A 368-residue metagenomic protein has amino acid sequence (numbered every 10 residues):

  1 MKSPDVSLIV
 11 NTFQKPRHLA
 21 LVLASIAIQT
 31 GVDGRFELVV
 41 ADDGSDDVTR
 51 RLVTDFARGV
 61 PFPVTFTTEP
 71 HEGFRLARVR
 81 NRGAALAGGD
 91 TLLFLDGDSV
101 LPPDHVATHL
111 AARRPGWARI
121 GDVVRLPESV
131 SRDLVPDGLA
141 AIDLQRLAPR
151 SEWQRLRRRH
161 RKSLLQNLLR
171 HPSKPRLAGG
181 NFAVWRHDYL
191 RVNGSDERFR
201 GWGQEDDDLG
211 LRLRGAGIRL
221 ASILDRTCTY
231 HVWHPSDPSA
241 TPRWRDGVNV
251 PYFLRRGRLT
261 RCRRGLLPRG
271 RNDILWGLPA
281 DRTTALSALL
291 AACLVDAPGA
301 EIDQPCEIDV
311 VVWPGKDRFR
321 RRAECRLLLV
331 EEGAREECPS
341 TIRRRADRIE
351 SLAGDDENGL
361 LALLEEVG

Functional and structural regions predicted by a protein language model:
D5-S7, E37, D208: Cell-envelope/extracellular polymer assembly enzymes that use nucleotide-activated donors
A24-R35: Short, acidic, metal-binding catalytic loop of nucleotide-sugar glycosyltransferases
G34-D47, T65-E69: Short beta-strand/loop segment that forms part of the nucleotide-sugar
D42-R51, S99, G333-A334: A conserved acidic beta->alpha catalytic loop
P70-A87: Glycine-rich, basic loop-to-helix element that forms the pyrophosphate-binding segment of sugar-nucleotide handling
L92: Short aromatic/hydrophobic "clamp" motif used to bind/position activated sugar donors
D104-P149: Conserved donor NDP-sugar-binding/catalytic core segment of glycosyltransferases
R176-L177, N181-N193, R200-R219, L224-D225: A short, conserved alpha-helix in the catalytic core of glycosyltransferases
